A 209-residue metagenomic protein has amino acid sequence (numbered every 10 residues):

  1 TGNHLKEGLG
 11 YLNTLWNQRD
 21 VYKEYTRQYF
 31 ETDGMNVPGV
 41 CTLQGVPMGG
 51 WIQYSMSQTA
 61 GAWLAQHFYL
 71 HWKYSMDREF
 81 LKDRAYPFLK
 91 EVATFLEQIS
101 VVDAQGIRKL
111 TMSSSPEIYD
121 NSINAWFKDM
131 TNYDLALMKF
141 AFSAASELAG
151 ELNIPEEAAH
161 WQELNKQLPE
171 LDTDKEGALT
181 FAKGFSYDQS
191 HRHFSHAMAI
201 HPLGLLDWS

Functional and structural regions predicted by a protein language model:
T1-E24, Q28, V46, Q53 (+3 more regions): Active-site core of glycosidic bond-cleaving carbohydrate-active enzymes
T14-L15, H67, F80-F95, G106-K109: Active/binding-pocket-proximal capping segment
E24-T42: Surface-exposed loop and adjacent secondary-structure segments within mature catalytic domains
M35, R108, I200: A broad, low-specificity signal marking well-ordered, structured residues that form hydrophobic/aromatic
P38-M56, S113-T131, K183: Acidic/His metal-coordination segments adjacent to aromatic residues that form catalytic metal sites in metalloenzymes
E91-L148: Acidic/histidine-rich catalytic neighborhood
